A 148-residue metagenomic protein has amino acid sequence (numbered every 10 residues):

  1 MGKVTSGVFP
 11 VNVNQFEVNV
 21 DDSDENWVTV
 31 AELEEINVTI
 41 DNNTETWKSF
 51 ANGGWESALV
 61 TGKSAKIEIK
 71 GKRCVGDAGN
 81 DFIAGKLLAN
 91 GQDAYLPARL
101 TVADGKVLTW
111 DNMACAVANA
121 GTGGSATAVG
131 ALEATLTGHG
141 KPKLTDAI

Functional and structural regions predicted by a protein language model:
G2-C74, D111-E133: Solvent-exposed edge beta-strands and adjacent loop segments that serve as assembly or binding interfaces
V60-G62, A89-Y95, A120-G123, T137-G140: Short, surface-exposed linear patches
R73-G76, K141: Acidic glycine-/aspartate-rich tracts in secreted/extracellular proteins
G79-A114: Short, acidic/charged, Gly/Pro-enriched secondary-structure junctions
N80-I83, L144-I148: Short, charged, solvent-exposed linker or helix-capping segments at domain edges/interfaces that act as flexible hinges
V129-L144: Short solvent-exposed strand/turn elements
